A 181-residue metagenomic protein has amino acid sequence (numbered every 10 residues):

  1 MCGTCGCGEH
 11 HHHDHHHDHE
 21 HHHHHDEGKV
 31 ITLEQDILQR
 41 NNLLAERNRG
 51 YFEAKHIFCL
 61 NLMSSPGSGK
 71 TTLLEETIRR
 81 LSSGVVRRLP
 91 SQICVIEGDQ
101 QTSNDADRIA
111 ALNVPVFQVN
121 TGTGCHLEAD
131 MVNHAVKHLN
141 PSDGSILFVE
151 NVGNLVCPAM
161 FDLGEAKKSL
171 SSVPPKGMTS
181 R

Functional and structural regions predicted by a protein language model:
M1-T32: Histidine-centered metal-binding segments
H10, S65, V152-N154, P174-G177: Short glycine-rich anion-binding loops that position phosphate/pyrophosphate groups of nucleotides and phosphorylated
E27-G50, K55-M63, S68, T72 (+1 more regions): Nucleotide-state-sensitive switch-loop elements of NTP-binding domains
H126-D130, K176-R181: Short, charged, surface-exposed secondary-structure boundary motifs
E165-P175: Conserved phosphate-donor/acceptor-positioning beta-strand/loop module used by diverse small-molecule
